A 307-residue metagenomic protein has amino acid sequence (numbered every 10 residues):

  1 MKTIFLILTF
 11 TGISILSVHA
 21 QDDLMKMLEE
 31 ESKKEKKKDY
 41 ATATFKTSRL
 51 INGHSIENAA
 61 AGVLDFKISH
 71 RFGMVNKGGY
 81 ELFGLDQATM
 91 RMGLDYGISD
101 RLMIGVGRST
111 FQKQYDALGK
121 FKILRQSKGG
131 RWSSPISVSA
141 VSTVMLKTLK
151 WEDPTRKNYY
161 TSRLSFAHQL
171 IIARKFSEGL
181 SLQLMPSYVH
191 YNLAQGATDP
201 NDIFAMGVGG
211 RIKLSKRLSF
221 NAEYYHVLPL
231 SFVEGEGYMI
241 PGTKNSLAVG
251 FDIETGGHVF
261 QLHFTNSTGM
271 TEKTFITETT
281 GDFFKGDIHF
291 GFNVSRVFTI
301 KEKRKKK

Functional and structural regions predicted by a protein language model:
M1-L24: Bacterial Sec-dependent N-terminal signal peptides
I4-L6, T89, M206: Short hydrophobic "helix-edge" motifs at membrane interfaces and signal-peptide entry regions
I15-V18, L182, F220: Compositionally biased regions
Q21-T155, L164-H168, A173-L184, V189 (+3 more regions): Transmembrane beta-barrel domains of Gram-negative outer membranes and organellar outer membranes
R156-Y160, I171, L193-T198: Short helix-to-loop capping/linker segments positioned immediately adjacent to catalytic or ligand/cofactor-binding
L184-S231: A mid-sequence, solvent-exposed acidic-amphipathic segment
